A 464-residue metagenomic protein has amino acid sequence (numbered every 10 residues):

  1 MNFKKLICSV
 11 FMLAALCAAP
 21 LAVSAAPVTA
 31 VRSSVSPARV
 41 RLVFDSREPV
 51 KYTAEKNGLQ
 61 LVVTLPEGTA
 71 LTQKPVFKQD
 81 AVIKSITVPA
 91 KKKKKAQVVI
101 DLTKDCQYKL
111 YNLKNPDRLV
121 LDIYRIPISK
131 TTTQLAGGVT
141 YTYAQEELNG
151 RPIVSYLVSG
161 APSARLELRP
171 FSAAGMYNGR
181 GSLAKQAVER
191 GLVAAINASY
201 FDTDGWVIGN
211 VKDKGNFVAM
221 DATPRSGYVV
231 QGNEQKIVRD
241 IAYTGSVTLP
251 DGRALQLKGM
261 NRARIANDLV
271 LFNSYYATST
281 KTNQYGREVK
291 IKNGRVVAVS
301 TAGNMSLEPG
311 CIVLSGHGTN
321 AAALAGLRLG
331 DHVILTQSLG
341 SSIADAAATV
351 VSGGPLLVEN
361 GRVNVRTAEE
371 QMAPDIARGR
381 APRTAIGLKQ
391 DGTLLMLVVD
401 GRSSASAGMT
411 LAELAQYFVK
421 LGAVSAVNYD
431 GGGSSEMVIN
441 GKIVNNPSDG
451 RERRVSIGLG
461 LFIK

Functional and structural regions predicted by a protein language model:
M1-V10: Bacterial N-terminal signal peptides that target proteins for export
S9-A19: Bacterial N-terminal signal peptides
A19-P20, G191: Short, flexible coil/linker elements and helix-boundary hinge sites characteristic of intrinsically disordered
L21-A25: Sec/Tat signal peptide C-region and signal peptidase I cleavage site
A26-D45, K51, G58-Q60, D80-K464: Gly/Ser/Thr/Pro-rich low-complexity, intrinsically disordered segments
T64: Phosphate/adenylate-binding glycine loop and adjacent helical scaffold
E67-T69: Acidic glycine-/aspartate-rich tracts in secreted/extracellular proteins
Q73-F77: Intrinsic, low-complexity N-terminal interaction/targeting segments
